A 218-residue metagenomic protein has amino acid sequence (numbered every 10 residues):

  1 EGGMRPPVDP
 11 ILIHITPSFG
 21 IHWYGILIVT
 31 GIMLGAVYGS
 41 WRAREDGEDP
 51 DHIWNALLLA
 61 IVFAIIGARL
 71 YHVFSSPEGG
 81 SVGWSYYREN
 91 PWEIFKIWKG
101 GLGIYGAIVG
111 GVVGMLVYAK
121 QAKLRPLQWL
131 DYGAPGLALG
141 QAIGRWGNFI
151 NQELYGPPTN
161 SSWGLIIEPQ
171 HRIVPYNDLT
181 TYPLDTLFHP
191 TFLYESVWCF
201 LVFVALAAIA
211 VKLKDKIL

Functional and structural regions predicted by a protein language model:
G2-L218: Hydrophobic, membrane-interfacing alpha helices
